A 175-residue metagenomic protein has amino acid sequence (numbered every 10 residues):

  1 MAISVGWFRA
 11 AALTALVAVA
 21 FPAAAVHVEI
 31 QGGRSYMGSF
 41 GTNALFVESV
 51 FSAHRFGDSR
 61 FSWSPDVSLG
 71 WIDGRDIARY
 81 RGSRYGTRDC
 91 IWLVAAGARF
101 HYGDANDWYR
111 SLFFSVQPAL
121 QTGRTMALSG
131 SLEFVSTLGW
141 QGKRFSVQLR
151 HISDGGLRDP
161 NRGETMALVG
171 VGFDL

Functional and structural regions predicted by a protein language model:
M1-H27, L175: Cleavable N-terminal export/targeting peptides
A23-I77, M166-D174: Short glycine/proline- and aromatic-enriched beta-strand/turn motifs that initiate or cap beta-hairpins
V26-H27, W71-R75, E133-L175: Predominantly the C-terminal beta-signal and adjacent terminal strand-loop region of outer-membrane beta-barrel
V26-I30, S59-V67, V94, R110-V116 (+3 more regions): Transmembrane beta-strands of outer-membrane beta-barrel proteins
S39, G123-M126, G156-D159: A generic structural signal for short coil/turn motifs at secondary-structure boundaries
G41-S49, F61, R88-A96, L128-F134 (+2 more regions): Residues that define the transmembrane beta-barrel architecture of outer-membrane proteins
V47-R124: Gram-negative (and chloroplast) outer-membrane scaffold detector with strong preference for beta-barrel transmembrane
V116-L138: Acidic, glycine-rich flexible loop segments
